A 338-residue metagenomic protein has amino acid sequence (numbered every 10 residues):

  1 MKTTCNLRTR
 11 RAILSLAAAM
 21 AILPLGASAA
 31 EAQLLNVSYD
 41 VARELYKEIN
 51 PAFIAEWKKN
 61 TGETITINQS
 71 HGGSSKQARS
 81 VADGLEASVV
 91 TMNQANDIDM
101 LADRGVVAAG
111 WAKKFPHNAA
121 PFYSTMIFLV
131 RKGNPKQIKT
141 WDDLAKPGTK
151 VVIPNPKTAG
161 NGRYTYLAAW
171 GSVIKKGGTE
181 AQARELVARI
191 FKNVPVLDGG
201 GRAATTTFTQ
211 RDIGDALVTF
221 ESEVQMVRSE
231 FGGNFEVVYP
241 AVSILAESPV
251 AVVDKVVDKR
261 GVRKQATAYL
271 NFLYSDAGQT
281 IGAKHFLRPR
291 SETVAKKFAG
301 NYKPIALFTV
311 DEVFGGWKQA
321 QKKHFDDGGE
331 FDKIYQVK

Functional and structural regions predicted by a protein language model:
K2-L14, A19: Twin-arginine (Tat) signal peptide motif
L25-E31: Sec/Tat signal peptide C-region and signal peptidase I cleavage site
E31-A159, A306, Y335-K338: N-terminal segment of the mature folded domain
V37-Y39, V130-K132, K150-K176, I190-V194 (+1 more regions): Short beta-strand->loop
T125-N134, E247-K264, I281-H285: A bilobed periplasmic-binding-protein/Venus flytrap-type ligand-binding module shared by bacterial periplasmic
G133-K139, T158, G171-T179, V256-K264: Short helix-loop capping/hinge motifs at secondary-structure junctions, enriched in acidic/polar residues
K176-A241: Ligand-binding pocket segment of bilobal, Venus flytrap-like solute-binding proteins
V257-K338: Extracellular/periplasmic juxtamembrane helices and adjacent flexible linkers that interface with membrane partners
